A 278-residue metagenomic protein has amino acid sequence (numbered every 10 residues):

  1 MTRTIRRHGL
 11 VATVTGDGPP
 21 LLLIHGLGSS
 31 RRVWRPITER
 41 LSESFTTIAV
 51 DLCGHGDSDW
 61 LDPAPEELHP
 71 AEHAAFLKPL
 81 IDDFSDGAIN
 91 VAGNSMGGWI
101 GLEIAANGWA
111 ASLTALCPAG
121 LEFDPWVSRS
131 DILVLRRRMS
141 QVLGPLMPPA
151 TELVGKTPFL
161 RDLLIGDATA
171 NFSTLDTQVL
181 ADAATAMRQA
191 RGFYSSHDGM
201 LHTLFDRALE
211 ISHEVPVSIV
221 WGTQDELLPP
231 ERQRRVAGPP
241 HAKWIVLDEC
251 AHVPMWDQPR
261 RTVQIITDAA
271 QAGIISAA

Functional and structural regions predicted by a protein language model:
I5-T15, R35, E39, I48-M96 (+2 more regions): Active-site loop/oxyanion-hole signature of alpha/beta-hydrolase fold enzymes
G18, G26-S29, S95: Active-site glycine-rich loops that stabilize anionic/oxyanionic intermediates across multiple enzyme folds
I24-G26, W221: The conserved beta1-alpha1 loop
G26-T38, P230: The serine-hydrolase catalytic nucleophile loop
G98-G108, L113: Short glycine-enriched nucleophile-adjacent loop and the immediately C-terminal alpha-helix near the catalytic center
A110-P148: Flexible "cap/lid" loop of the alpha/beta hydrolase fold
A150-S212: Conserved alpha/beta-hydrolase catalytic His-Asp/Glu region
I211-C250, W256, R261: Conserved loop-alpha-helix segment in the C-terminal half of the alpha/beta-hydrolase fold that carries the catalytic
